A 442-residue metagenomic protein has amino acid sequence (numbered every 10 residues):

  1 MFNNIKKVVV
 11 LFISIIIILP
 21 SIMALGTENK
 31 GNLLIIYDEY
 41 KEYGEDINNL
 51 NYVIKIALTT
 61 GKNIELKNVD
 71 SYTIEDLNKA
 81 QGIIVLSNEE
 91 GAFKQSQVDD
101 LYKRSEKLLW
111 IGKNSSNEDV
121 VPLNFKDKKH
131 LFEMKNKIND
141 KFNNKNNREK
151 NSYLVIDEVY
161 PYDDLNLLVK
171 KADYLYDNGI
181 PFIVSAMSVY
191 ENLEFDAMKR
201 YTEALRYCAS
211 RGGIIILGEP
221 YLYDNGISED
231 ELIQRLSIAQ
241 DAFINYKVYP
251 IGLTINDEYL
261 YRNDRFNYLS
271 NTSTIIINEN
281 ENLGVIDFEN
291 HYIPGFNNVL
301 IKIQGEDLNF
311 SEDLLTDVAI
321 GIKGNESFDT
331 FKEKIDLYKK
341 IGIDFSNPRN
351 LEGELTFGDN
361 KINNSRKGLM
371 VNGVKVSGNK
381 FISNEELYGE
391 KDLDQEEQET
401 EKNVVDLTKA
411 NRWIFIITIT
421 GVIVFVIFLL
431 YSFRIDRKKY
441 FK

Functional and structural regions predicted by a protein language model:
P20-G31: Sec-dependent signal peptide cleavage junction
N29-L33, D76-N88, Q97-N151: A glycine-centered loop/beta-turn motif at secondary-structure junctions
G31-L66, N263-D264: Short, charged N-terminal beta->alpha structural module
L33-D38, Y176-Y292, I320, G353: Metal-dependent polysaccharide deacetylase catalytic core of the NodB/CE4 family, i.e., the active-site-bearing domain
V53-K79, L300-L308: A short, well-structured beta->alpha microelement
N144-N147, D173-L193, S273-V285, I322-F415: C-terminal domain-boundary segment and adjacent tail
V422-D436: Alpha-helical transmembrane segments
R437-K442: Cytoplasmic C-terminal tails of single-pass
